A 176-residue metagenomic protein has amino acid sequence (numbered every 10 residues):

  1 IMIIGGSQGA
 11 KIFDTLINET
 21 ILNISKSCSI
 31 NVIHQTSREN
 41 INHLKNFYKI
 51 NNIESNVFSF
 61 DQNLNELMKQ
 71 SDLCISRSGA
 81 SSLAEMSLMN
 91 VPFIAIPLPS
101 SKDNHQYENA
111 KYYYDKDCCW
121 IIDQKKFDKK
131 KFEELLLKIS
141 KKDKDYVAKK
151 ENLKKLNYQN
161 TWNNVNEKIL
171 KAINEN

Functional and structural regions predicted by a protein language model:
I1-L73, Y107-A110, I122-K131: Donor-nucleotide binding loops and adjacent catalytic segments primarily of GT-B fold Leloir glycosyltransferases
F60, A80, L98-K102, K126: Short, acidic/turn-prone active-site loops that include or flank metal/cofactor- and phosphate-binding residues
K69-A84, V91-P92: Acidic donor-binding loop of glycosyltransferase active sites
S76, P92-D103: Short hydrophobic beta-strand element within catalytic cores of glycosyltransferases and related nucleotide-activated
N90, Y107-C119: Acidic, glycine-centered active-site loop in nucleotide-sugar glycosyltransferases
K116, W120-D123, F127-K144: C-terminal "capping" alpha-helix adjacent to the active site of nucleotide-linked donor transferases in cell-envelope
D145-Q159: A short, well-ordered alpha-helix in the C-terminal region of glycosyltransferases
Y158-N176: C-terminal alpha-helical cap of glycosyltransferases
